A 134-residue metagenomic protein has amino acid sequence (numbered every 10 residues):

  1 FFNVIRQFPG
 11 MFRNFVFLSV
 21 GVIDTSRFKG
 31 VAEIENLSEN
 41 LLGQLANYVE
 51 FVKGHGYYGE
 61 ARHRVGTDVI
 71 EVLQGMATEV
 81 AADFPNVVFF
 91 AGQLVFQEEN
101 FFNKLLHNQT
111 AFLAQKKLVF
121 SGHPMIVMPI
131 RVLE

Functional and structural regions predicted by a protein language model:
F1-E134: Structured cytosolic domains appended to multi-pass membrane proteins
